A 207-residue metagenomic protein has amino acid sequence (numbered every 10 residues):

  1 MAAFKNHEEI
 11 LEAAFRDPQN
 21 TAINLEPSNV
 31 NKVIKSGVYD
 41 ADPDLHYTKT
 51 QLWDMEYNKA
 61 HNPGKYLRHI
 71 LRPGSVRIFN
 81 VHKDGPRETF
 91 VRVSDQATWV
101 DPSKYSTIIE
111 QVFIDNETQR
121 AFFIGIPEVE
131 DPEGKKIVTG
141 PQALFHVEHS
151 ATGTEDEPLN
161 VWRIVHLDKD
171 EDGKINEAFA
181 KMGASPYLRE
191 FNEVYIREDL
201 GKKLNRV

Functional and structural regions predicted by a protein language model:
A2-G85: Hydrophobic ligand-binding cavity/cleft-lining segments
L45-H46, V81-T89, H146-L159: Short, surface-exposed loop and linker segments with low hydrophobicity and enrichment for Pro/Ser/Thr
H46-W53, Y57, R92-V93, E110-T118 (+1 more regions): Extended, compositionally biased low-complexity polar/Lys-Gly-rich tracts and adjacent boundary/linker regions are
K65-R68, L200-V207: Surface-exposed helix-capping loop/turn segments at secondary-structure junctions
R68, P102, D170-K174: Short acidic, gly/pro-rich beta-turn/loop elements at beta-sheet edges and active-site/ligand-binding grooves
V76-P132: Glycine-rich portal/gate segments that line the openings of hydrophobic small-molecule binding cavities
F123-E190: Beta-strand/loop substructures that line and gate deep hydrophobic ligand-binding cavities in soluble
A184-K203: Extended alpha-helical scaffold segments
